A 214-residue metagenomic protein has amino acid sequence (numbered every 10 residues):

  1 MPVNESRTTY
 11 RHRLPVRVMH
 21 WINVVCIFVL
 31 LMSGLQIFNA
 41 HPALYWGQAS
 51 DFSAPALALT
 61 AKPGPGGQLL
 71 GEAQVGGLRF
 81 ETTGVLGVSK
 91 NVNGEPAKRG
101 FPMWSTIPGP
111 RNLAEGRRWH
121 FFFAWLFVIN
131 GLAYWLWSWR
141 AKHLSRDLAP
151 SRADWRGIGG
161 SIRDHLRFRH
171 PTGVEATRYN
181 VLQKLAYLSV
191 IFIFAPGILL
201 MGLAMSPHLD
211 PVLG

Functional and structural regions predicted by a protein language model:
M1-G214: Membrane-embedded alpha-helical bundles that constitute the cytochrome b-like, heme-associated redox core of multi-pass
